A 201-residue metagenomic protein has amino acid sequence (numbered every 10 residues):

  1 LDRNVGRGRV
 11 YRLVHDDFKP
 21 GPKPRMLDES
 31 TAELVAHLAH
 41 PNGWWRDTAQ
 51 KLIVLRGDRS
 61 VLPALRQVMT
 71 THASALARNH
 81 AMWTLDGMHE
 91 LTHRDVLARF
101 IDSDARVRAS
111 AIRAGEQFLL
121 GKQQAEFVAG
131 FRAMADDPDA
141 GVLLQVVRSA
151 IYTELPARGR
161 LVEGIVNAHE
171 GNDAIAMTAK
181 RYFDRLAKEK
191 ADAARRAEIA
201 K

Functional and structural regions predicted by a protein language model:
L1-E33, W44, L52-V54: Beta-propeller domains with acidic blade repeats across secreted/periplasmic ectodomains and cytosolic WD/CNH propellers
K19-P24, W44-G57, L76-E90, D95-I101 (+5 more regions): Structural detector for internal amphipathic alpha-helices that build alpha-solenoid repeat scaffolds
E29-R78, D102: Long hydrophobic segments that form regular secondary structure
T31, L62, T92-H93, Q124-V128 (+1 more regions): Core helices of alpha-solenoid repeat scaffolds
T70-T71, L120, D136: Secondary-structure boundary motif
V162, R195-I199: Alpha-helical repeat scaffolds
